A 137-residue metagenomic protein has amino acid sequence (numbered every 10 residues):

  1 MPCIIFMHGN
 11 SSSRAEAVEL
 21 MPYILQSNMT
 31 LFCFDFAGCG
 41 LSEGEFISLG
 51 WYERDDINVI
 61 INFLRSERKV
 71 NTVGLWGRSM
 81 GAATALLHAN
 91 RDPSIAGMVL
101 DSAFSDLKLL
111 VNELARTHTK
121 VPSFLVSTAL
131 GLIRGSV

Functional and structural regions predicted by a protein language model:
C3-F6, N10-Y23, F36: The serine-hydrolase catalytic nucleophile loop
A15, L41-S48, R78: Active-site lumenal/periplasmic loops and adjacent helix-entry segments of GT-C-fold, multi-pass membrane
E16, I47-R68: Alpha/beta-hydrolase active-site loop
M21-E43: Conserved alpha/beta-hydrolase
T30, T72, A96-G97: Structural signature of beta-strand start/N-cap positions in the alpha/beta core of ABC transporter nucleotide-binding
E67-S79: Alpha/beta-hydrolase fold nucleophile elbow
G77-L87: Glycine-rich nucleophile elbow surrounding the catalytic serine of serine-hydrolase chemistry
L87-V137: Hydrolase active-site cap/lid region
